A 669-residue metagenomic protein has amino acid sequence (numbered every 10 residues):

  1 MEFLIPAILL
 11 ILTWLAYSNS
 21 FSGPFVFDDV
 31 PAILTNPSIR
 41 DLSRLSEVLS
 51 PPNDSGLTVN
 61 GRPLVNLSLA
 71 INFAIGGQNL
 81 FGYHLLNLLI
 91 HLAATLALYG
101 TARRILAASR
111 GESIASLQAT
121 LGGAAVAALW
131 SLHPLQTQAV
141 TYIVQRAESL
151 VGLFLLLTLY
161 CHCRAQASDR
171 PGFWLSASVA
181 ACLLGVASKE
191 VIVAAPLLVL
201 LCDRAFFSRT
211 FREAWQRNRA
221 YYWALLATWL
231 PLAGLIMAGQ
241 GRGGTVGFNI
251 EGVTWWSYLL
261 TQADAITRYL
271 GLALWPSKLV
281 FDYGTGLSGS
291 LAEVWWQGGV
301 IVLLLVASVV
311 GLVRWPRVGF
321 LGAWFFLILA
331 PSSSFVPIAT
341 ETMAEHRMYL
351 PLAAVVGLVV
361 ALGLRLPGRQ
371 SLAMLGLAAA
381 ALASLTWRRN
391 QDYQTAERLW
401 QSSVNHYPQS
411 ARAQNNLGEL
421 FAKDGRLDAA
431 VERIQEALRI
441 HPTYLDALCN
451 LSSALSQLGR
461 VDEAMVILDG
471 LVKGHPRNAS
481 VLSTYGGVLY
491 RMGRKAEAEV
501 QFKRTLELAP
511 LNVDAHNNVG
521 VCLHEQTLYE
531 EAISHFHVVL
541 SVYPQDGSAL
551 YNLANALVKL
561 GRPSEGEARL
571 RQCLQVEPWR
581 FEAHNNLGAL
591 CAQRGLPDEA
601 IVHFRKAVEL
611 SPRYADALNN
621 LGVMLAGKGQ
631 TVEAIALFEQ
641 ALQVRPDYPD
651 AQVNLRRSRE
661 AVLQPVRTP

Functional and structural regions predicted by a protein language model:
M1-V466, H475-S483, D514, N518 (+2 more regions): Polytopic membrane enzymes that build or remodel cell-surface glycoconjugates and lipids
R412-A422, D446-Q457, S480-R491, D514-E525 (+4 more regions): Conserved alpha-helical positions within TPR/SEL1-like repeat arrays
G627, V632-P669: Terminal, low-structured helical/coil segments at or just beyond the last alpha-helical repeat
